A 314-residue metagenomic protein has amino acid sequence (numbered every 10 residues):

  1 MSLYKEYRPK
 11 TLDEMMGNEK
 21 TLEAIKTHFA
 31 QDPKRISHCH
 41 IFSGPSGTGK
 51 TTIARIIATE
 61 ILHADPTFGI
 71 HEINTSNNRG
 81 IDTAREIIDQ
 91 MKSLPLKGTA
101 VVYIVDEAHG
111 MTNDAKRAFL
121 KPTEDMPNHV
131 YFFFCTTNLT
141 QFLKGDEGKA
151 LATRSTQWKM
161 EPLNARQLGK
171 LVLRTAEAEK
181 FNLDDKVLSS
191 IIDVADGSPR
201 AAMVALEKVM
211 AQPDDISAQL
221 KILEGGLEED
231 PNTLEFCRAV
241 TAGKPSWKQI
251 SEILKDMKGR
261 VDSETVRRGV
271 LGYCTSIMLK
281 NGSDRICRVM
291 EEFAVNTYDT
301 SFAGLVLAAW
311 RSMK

Functional and structural regions predicted by a protein language model:
M1-W158, Q167, L173, D185-K186 (+3 more regions): P-loop/Walker A NTP-binding region and its immediately flanking N-terminal helices in P-loop NTPase folds
G80, P199-A201, L227: Conserved GTPase G-domain signal focused on the G5
Y103, L188-V194, R200-Q212, C237-R238 (+2 more regions): C-terminal helical "lid" of AAA+/P-loop NTPase domains
K149, R166, D185, G226-L234 (+3 more regions): Amphipathic alpha-helical repeat elements characteristic of tetratricopeptide repeat
N164, G169-K180: Conserved phosphate-handling catalytic cores of large alpha/beta enzymes
D184-D185, A195-E207, W247-K248, S263-R267 (+1 more regions): The conserved phosphate-sensing helix
L188, L206, M210-E235, R285-R288: Conserved C-terminal helix/linker of AAA+ ATPases
E235-K314: Helix-rich C-terminal "collar"/helical-bundle subdomain used as an assembly and partner-interaction module in RFC-like
